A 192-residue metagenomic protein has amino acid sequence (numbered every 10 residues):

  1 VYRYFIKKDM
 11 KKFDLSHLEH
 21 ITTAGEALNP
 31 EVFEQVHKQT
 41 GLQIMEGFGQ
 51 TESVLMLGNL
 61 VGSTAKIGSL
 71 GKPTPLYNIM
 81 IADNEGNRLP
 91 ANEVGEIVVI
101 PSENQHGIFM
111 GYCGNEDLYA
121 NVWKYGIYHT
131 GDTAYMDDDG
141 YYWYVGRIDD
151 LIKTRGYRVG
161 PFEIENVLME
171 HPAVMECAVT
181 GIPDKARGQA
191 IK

Functional and structural regions predicted by a protein language model:
I6-K66, N78, E85: Gly/Ser/Thr-rich phosphate-binding loop
G25, G49, G71, D132 (+2 more regions): Active-site glycine-centered loops adjacent to acidic/histidine catalytic or metal-binding residues that shape
E34, G68, D117, N166: Active-site phosphate/pyrophosphate- and oxyanion-stabilizing loops and adjacent acidic/basic residues in soluble
G41, Q105-G131, I148-D149, P161 (+1 more regions): Conserved ANL (AMP-binding/adenylate-forming) active-site segment centered on the GW(Y/F)…HTG consensus within
G68-P73, V122-G126: Short Gly/Pro-enriched turn/cap motifs at secondary-structure boundaries
P73-L76, N87-N121, V159: Conserved ATP/PPi-binding loop(s) of AMP-dependent carboxylate-activating enzymes
A82-D83, A91, T130, M136 (+1 more regions): Hydrophobic alpha-helical segments, especially N-terminal targeting/anchoring helices
P101, L118, T133-K192: AMP-binding/adenylate-forming catalytic core of the ANL superfamily
